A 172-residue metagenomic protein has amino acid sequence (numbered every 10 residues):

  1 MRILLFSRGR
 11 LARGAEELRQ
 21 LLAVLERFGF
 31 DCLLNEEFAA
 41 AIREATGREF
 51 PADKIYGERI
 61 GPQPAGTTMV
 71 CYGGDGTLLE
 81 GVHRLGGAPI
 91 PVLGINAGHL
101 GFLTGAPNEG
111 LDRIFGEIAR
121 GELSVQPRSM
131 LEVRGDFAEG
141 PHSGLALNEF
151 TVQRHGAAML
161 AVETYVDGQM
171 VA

Functional and structural regions predicted by a protein language model:
M1-T68, E109-S124, G135-G144: ATP/NTP phosphate-donor binding region
F6, C71-G73, G94-I95: Short beta-strand segments
R10, G74-T77, G98-L100: Short glycine-rich anion-binding loops that position phosphate/pyrophosphate groups of nucleotides and phosphorylated
G14-A15, G76-V82: Short glycine/serine/threonine-rich phosphate/pyrophosphate-binding segments that cradle anionic phosphate groups
R19-V24, G86-G87, D167: Short, solvent-exposed amphipathic alpha-helical segments in soluble enzyme and RNA/protein-processing domains
I42, E80-G81, F102: Phosphate- and divalent-cation-binding pockets in alpha/beta enzyme and binding domains that engage nucleotide-derived
R84-G98, F102: Gly/Ser-rich helix-loop-strand patches that form or flank binding pockets for ribonucleotide-derived cofactors
G98-A172: Catalytic core of DAGKc-family lipid kinases
